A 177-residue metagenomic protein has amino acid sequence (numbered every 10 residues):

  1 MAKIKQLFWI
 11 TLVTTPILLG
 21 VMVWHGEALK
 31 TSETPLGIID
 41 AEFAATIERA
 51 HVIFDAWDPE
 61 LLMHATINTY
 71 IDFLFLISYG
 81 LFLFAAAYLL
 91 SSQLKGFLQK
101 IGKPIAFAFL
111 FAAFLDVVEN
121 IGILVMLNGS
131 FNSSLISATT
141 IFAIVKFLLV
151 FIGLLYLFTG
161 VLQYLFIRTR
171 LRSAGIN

Functional and structural regions predicted by a protein language model:
A2-N68: Interfacial loop at the N-terminal end of multi-pass membrane proteins
K3-L7, W57-I67, L94-P104, F131-V145: Membrane-interfacial loop-to-transmembrane-helix junctions in polytopic alpha-helical membrane proteins
T11-W24, G80-A85, F151-V161: Hydrophobic core of alpha-helical transmembrane segments in multi-pass integral membrane proteins
I67-L90, L154: Hydrophobic alpha-helical transmembrane segments
I71-S78, G102, A106, A143-V150: Alpha-helical transmembrane segments of integral membrane proteins, emphasizing hydrophobic/aromatic residues
Y88-N128: Hydrophobic alpha-helical transmembrane segments of integral membrane proteins
A112-L162: Alpha-helical transmembrane segments of multi-pass integral membrane proteins, characterized by long hydrophobic
F166-N177: Short, charged juxtamembrane terminal tails flanking transmembrane helices
